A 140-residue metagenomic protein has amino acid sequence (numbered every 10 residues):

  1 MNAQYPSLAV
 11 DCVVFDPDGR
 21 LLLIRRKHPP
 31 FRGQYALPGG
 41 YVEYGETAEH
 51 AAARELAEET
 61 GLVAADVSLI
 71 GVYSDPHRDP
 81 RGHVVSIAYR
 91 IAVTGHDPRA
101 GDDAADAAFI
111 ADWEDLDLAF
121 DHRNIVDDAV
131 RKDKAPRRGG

Functional and structural regions predicted by a protein language model:
M1-A36, E49, A64: N-terminal strand-loop-strand
L8, A53, G61-D97: Active-site segment of metal-dependent pyrophosphate-handling enzymes, primarily the Nudix hydrolase catalytic core
V14-F15, L23, I91-V93, F109: Conserved hydrophobic "DFG−1" position in protein kinase catalytic cores
I24, A57-E59: Active-site-proximal cofactor/substrate-binding loop regions of enzyme domains
P38, A52, L56: Hydrophobic alpha-helical positions that pack around
A88-R90, P98-K132: NUDIX/MutT-family hydrolases
